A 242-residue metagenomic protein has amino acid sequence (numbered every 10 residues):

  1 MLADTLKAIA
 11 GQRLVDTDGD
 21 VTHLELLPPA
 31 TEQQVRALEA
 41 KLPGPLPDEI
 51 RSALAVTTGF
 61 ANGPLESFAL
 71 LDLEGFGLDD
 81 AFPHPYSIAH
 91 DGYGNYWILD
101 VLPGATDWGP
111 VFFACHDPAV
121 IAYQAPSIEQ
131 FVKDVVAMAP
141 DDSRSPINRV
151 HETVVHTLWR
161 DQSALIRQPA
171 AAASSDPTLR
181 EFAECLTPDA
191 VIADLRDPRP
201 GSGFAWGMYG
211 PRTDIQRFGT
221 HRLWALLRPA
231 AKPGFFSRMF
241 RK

Functional and structural regions predicted by a protein language model:
M1-T106, Q162-K242: A surface-exposed partner-binding patch
G109-P146: Compact, glycine/acidic-enriched structural inserts
S127, V154, G219: Short acidic-hydrophobic sequence patches enriched in Asp/Glu that either
V150-L158: Charged, amphipathic alpha-helical linkers/stalks
